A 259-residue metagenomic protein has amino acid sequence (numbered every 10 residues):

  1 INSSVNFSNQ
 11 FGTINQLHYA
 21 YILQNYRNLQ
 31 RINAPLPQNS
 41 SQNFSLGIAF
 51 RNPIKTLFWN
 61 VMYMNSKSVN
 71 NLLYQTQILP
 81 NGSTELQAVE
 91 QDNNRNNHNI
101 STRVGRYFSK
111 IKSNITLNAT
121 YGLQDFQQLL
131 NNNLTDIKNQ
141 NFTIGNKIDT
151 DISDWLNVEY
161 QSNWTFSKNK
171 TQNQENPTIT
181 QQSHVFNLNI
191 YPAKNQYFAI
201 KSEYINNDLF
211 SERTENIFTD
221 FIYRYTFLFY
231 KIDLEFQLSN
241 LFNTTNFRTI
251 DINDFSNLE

Functional and structural regions predicted by a protein language model:
I1-E259: Exposed, low-structure sequence patches enriched in small/polar residues
